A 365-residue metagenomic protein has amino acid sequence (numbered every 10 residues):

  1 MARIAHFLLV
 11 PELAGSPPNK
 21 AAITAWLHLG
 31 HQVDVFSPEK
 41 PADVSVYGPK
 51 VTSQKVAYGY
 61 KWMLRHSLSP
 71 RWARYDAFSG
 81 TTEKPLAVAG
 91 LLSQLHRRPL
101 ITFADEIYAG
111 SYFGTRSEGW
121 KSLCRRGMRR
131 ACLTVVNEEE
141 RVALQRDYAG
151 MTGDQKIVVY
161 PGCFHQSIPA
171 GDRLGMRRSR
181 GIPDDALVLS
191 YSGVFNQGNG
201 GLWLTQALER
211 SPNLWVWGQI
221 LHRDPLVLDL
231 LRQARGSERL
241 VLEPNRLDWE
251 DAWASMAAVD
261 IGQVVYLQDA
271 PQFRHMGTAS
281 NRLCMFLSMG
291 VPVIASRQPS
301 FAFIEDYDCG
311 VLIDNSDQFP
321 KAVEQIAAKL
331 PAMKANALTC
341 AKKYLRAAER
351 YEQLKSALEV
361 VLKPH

Functional and structural regions predicted by a protein language model:
A5-F7, P183-N199, L204-E209: Conserved donor-binding/catalytic core segment of Leloir-type glycosyltransferases
T24, S67-S69, L95, R116-N137: Membrane-proximal helix-turn-helix segments that form the acceptor-binding/catalytic region of lipid-linked
G80-P85, A104: Short His-centered aromatic/hydrophobic patch
L100-S117: A short, histidine- and acid-enriched strand-loop-helix "catalytic/donor-clamping" loop that lines the nucleotide-sugar
M128-K156, F164-I168, P299, F303: A short, active-site helix/loop in glycosyltransferases that binds the activated sugar's phosphate group
N196-N199, R246-S288, A295-F303: Nucleotide-sugar-dependent
G218-I220, V227-I261: Nucleotide-activated donor-binding/catalytic signature segment of Leloir-type glycosyltransferases, i.e., the conserved
D314-D317, A328-E359: A charged, aromatic-enriched C-terminal amphipathic alpha-helix characteristic of glycosyltransferases across folds
